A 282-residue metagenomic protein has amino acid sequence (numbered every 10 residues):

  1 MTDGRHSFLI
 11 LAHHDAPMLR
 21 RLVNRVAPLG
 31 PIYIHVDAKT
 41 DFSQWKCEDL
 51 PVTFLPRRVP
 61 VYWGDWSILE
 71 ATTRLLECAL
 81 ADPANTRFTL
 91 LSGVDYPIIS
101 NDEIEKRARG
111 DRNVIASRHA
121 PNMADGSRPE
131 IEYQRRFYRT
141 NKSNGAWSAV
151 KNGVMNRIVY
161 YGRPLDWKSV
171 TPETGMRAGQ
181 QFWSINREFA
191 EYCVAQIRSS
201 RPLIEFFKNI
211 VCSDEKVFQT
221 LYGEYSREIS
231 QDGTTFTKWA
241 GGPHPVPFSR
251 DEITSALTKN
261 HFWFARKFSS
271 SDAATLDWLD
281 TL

Functional and structural regions predicted by a protein language model:
M1-L282: ER/Golgi luminal nucleotide-sugar-dependent glycosyltransferases, focusing on the catalytic module
